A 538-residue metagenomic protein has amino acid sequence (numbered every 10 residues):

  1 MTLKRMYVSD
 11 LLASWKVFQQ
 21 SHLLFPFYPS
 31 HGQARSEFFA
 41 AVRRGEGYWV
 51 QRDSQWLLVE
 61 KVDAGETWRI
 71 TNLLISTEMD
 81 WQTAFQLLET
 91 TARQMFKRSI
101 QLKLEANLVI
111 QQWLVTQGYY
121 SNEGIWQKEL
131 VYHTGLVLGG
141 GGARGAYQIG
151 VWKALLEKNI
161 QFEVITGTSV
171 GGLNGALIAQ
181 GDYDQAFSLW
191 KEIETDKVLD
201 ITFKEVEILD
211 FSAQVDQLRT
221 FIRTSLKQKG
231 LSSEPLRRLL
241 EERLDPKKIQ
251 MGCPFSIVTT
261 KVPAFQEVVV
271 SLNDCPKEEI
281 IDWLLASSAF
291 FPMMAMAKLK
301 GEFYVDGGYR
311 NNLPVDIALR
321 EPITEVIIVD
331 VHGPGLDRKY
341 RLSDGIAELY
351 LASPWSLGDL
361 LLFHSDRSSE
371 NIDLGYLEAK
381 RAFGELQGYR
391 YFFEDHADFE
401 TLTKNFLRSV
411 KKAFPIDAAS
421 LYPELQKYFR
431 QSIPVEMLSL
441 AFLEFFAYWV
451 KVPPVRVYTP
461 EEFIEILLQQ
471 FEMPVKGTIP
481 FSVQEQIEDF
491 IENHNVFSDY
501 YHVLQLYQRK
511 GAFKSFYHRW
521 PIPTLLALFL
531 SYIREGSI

Functional and structural regions predicted by a protein language model:
M1-L3, W15-V17, G45-G47, L114-Y120: Short glycine-aromatic motifs
M1-Q33: Short amphipathic alpha-helix that is part of the acyltransferase structural core
Q19-Q20, A34, F96, A106 (+1 more regions): Catalytic cores of nucleotide-enabled group-transfer and carboxylate-activating enzymes in metabolic and assembly-line
F25-R35, A41-R43, G124-I165, L177-I538: Patatin-like phospholipase
S36-Q55: A short helix-loop-beta-strand connector motif used in the catalytic cores of GNAT acetyltransferases and, in some
W49-D63, R69: Conserved beta-strand in the GNAT
E66-Q117: Acyl-donor binding region in acyl/amide transferases
G167, G171: Gly/Ala-rich beta-loop-alpha elbow adjacent to hydrolase catalytic centers
